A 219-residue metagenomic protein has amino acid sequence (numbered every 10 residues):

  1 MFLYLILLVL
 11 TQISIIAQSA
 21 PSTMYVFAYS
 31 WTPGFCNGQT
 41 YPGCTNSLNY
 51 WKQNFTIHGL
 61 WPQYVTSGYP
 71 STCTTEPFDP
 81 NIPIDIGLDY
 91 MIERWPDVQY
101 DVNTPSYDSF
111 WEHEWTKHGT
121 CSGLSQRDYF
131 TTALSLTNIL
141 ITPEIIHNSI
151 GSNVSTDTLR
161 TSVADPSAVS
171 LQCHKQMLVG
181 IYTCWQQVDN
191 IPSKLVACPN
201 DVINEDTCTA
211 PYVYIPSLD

Functional and structural regions predicted by a protein language model:
M1-L8: Sec-dependent signal peptide recognition, specifically the positively charged N-region followed immediately by
L8-I150: Catalytic cores of phosphodiester-bond-cleaving enzymes
M91-D219: C-terminal, well-folded lobe of enzymatic/effector domains
